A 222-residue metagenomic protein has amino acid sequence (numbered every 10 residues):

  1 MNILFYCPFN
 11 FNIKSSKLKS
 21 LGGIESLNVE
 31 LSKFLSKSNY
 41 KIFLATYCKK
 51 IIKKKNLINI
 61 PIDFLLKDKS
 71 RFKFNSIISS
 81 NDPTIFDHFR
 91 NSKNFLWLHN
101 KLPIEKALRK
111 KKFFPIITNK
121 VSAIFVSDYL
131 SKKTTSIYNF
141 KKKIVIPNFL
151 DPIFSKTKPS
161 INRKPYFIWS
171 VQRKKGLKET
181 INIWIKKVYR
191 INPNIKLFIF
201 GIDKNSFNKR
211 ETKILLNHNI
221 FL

Functional and structural regions predicted by a protein language model:
M1, I153-Y166, Y189-I191: Nucleotide-sugar donor-binding and catalytic loop/hinge architecture of NDP-sugar-dependent glycosyltransferases
M1-Y47, V188: N-terminal subdomain of nucleotide-sugar transferases
I3-L4, N75-N81, F86-K106, S122-F125: Active-site proximal beta-strand in glycosyltransferases
S38, K178-P193: Short hydrophobic signal-anchor/transmembrane segments that target glycosyltransferases and glycosylation machinery
K101-A123, L130, I137: Membrane-proximal helix-turn-helix segments that form the acceptor-binding/catalytic region of lipid-linked
Y129, F149: Carbohydrate-associated surface elements
P159-G176, I181-I185, F198: Conserved donor-binding/catalytic core segment of Leloir-type glycosyltransferases
G201, N208-L222: Nucleotide-activated donor-binding/catalytic signature segment of Leloir-type glycosyltransferases, i.e., the conserved
